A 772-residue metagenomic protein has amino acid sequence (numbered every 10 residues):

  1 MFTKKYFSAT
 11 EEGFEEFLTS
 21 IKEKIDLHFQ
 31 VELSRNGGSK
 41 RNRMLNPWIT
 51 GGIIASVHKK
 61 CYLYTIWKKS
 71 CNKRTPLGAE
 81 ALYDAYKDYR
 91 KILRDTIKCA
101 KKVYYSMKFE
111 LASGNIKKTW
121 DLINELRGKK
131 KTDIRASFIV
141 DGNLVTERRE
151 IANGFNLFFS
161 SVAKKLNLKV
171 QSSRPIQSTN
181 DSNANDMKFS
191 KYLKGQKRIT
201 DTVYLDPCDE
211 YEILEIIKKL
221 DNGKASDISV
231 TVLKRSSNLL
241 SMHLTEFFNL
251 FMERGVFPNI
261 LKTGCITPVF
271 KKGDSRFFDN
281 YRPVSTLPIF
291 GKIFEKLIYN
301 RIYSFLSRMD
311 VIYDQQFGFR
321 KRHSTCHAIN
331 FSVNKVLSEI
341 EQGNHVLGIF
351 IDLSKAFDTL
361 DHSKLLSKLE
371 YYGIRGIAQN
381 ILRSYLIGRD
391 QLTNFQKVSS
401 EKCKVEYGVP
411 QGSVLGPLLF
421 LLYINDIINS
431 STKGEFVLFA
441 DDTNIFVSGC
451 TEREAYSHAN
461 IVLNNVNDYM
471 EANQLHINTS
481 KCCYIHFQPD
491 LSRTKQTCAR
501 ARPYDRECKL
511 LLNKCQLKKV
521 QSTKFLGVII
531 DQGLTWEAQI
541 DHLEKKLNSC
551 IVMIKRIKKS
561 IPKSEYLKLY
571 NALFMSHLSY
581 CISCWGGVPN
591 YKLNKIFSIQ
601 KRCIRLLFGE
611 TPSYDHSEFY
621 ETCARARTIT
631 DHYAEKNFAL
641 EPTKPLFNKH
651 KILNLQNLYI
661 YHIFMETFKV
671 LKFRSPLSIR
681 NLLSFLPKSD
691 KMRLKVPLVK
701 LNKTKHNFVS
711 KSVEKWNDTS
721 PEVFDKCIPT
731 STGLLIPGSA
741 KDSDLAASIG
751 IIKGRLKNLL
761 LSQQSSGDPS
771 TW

Functional and structural regions predicted by a protein language model:
M1-D26, K514-C584: Basic, alpha-helical interaction scaffolds
M1-R149, K568-N571, H577-L578, I582 (+2 more regions): Arg/Lys-enriched, amphipathic patches
H28, I298-Q316, E341, P417-V447: Active-site palm subdomain of RNA-directed nucleic acid polymerases
G52, K117-D279, I289, I293 (+8 more regions): Surface-exposed loop/turn segments and immediately adjacent short secondary-structure elements within folded domains
F159, I199, V203-P410, V447: Conserved pre-catalytic core of RNA-dependent polymerases
D227, T263-I266, R282, Q316 (+9 more regions): Catalytic palm active-site di-aspartate
K355-Y372, T432, N444-E471, G587: Catalytic palm subdomain of template-directed nucleic-acid polymerases, centered on the conserved carboxylate motif
Q396, I461, H476-Q521: Short, conserved micro-motifs composed of acidic
